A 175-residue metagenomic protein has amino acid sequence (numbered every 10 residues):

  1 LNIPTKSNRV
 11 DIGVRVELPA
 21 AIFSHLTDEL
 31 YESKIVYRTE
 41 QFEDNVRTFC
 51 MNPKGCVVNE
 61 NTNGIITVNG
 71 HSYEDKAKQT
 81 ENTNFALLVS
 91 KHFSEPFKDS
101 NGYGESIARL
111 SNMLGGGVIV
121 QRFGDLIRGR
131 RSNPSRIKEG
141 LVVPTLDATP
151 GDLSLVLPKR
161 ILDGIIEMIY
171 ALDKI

Functional and structural regions predicted by a protein language model:
L1-I175: Residues forming the flavin
